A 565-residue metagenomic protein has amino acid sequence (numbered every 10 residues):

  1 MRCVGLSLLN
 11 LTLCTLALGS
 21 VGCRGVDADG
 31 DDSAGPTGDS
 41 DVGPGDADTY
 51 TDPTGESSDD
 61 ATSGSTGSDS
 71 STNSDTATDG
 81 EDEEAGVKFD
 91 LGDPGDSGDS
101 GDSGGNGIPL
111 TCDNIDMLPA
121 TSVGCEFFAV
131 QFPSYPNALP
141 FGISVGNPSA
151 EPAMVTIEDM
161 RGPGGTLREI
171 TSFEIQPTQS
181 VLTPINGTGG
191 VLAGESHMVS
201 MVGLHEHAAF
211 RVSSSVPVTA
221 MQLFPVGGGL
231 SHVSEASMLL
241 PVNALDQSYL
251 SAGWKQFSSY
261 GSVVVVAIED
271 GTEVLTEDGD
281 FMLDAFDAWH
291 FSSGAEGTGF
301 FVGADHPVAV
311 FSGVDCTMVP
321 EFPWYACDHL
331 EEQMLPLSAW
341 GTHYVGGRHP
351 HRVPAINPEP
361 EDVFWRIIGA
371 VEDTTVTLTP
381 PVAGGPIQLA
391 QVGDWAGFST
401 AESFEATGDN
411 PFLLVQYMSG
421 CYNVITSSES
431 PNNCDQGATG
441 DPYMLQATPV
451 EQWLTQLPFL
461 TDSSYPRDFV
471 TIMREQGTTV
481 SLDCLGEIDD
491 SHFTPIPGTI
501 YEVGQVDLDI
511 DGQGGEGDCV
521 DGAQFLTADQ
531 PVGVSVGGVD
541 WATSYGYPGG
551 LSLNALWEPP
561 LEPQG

Functional and structural regions predicted by a protein language model:
M1, L18, D39, E84-G86 (+2 more regions): Low-complexity, intrinsically disordered short peptide segments enriched in small/polar/basic residues
M1-V21: Sec-dependent bacterial lipoprotein signal peptides
S7-C14, T51, N73, K88 (+2 more regions): Intrinsically disordered, low-complexity proline-rich regions
S20-G107: Ser/Thr-rich, Pro/Gly/Ala-heavy low-complexity intrinsically disordered linkers and tails of secreted extracellular
D102-P152, I157-D159, G164-G565: Conserved functional hotspot residues at active sites or interaction interfaces
